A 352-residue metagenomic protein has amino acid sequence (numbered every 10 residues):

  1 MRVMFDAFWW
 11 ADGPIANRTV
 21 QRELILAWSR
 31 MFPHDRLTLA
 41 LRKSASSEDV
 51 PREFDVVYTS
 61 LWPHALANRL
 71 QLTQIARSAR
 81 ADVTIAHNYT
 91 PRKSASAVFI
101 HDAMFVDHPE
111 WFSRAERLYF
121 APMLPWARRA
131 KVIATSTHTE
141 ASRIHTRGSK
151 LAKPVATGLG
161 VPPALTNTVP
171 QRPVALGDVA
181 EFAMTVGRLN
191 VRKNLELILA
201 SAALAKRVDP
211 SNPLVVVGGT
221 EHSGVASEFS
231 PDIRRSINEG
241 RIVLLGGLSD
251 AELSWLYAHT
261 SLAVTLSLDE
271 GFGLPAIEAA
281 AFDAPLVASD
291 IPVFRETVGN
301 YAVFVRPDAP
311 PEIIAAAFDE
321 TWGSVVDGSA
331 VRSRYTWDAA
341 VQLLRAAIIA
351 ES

Functional and structural regions predicted by a protein language model:
M1-S352: Carbohydrate transferase catalytic cores enriched for Leloir-type hexosyltransferases
